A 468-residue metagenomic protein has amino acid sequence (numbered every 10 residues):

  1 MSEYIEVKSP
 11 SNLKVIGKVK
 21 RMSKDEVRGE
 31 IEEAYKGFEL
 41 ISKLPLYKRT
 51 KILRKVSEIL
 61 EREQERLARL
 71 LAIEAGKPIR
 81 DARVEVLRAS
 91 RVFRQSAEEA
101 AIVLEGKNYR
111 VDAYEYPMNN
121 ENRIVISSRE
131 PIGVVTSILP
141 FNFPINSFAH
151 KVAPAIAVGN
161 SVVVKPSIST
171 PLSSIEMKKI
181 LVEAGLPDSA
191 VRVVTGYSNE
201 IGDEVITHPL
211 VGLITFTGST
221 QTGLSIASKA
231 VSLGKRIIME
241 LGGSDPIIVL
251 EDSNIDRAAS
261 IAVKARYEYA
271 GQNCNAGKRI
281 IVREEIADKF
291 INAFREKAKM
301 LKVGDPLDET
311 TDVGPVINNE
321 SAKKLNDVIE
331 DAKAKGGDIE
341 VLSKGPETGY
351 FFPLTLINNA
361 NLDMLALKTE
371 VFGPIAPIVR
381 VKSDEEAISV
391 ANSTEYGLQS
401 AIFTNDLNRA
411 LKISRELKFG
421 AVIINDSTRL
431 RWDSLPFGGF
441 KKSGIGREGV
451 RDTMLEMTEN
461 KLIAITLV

Functional and structural regions predicted by a protein language model:
M1-E3: Short, small/polar residue-rich loop motifs at catalytic or cofactor-binding pockets
S11-I79, V86, A100, E285 (+1 more regions): N-terminal alpha-helical segment of soluble enzymes
N12-K18, V211, I248, K302 (+3 more regions): Conserved C-terminal structural/oligomerization subdomain of aldehyde/semialdehyde dehydrogenase
L13, R49, L71, G159 (+8 more regions): Residue-level signal for inorganic ion chemistry
V15-M22, G37-K43, T136-S137, I247-L250 (+5 more regions): Short, well-ordered beta-strand elements within core beta-sheets of diverse protein domains
L53-F148, L186, V191: N-terminal Rossmann NAD(P)-binding subdomain characteristic of aldehyde/semialdehyde dehydrogenases
Y109-R257, V381: Rossmann-like NAD(P) dinucleotide-binding subdomain of oxidoreductase/dehydrogenase enzymes
L213, Q221-N361, I424: ALDH superfamily catalytic-core signature
